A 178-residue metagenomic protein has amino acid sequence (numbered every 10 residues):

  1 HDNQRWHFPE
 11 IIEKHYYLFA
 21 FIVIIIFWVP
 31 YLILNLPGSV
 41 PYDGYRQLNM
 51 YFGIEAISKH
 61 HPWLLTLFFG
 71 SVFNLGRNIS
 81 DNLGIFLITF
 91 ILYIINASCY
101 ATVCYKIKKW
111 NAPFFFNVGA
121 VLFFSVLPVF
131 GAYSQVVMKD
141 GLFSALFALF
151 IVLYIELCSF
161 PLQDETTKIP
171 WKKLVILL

Functional and structural regions predicted by a protein language model:
H1-P30: Start-transfer (signal-anchor) and selected internal transmembrane alpha helices of multi-pass inner/ER membrane
H1-Q4, K106-N111, L153-L162: Structural signal for the C-terminal ends of transmembrane alpha-helices and the immediately following loop
I24, N117-P128, V152: Short helix- or helix-capping micro-motifs that position conserved polar/aromatic residues at function-defining sites
I33-L36, W63-L67, D81-T89, V121-S144: Aromatic- and kink-enriched transmembrane "portal" helix at the membrane-lumen/periplasm boundary that abuts
L34-L48, A56-V72, I79-L83: Extracytoplasmic catalytic/substrate-binding loops of multi-pass membrane glycan-assembly enzymes
F52, L142-L162: Specific aromatic-rich, kink-prone transmembrane helix
F90-N111: Transmembrane-helix motifs of polytopic, lipid-linked glycan transferases
F115-V118, F160-L178: Short hydrophobic alpha-helices at membrane interfaces in multi-pass membrane enzymes
